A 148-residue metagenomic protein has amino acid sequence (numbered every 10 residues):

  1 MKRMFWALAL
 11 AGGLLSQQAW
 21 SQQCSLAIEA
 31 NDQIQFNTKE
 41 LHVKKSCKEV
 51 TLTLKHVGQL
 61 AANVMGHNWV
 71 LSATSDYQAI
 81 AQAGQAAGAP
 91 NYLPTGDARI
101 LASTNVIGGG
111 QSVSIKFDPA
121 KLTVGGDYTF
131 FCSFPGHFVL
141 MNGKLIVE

Functional and structural regions predicted by a protein language model:
M1-M4: Positively charged n-region of N-terminal signal peptides that target proteins for export
W6-L14: Bacterial N-terminal signal peptides
L15-S21: Sec/Tat signal peptide C-region and signal peptidase I cleavage site
Q22-N31, S75-L93, P135-E148: Extracytoplasmic/periplasmic copper-protein system
Q23-E49: N-terminal edge beta-strand
E40-V64, W69-L71, S114-T123, D127 (+1 more regions): Beta-strand cores of secreted/periplasmic/IMS beta-sandwich domains, seen most often in copper-related folds
L60-A61, M65-G108: Mid-chain, structured segments of secreted extracytoplasmic proteins
A102-E148: Extracellular/periplasmic metallocenter environments
